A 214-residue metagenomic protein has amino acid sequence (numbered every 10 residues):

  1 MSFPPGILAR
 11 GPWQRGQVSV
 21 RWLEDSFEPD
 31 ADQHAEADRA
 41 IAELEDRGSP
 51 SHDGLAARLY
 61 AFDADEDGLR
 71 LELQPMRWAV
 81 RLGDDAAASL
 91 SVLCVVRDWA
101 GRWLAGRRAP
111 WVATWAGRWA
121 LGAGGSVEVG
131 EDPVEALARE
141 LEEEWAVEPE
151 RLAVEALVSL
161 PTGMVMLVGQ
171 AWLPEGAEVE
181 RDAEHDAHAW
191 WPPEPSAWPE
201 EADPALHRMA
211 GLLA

Functional and structural regions predicted by a protein language model:
M1-W119, G125-E135, R139, V147-A177 (+1 more regions): N-terminal leader/linker segments that precede catalytic domains of diphosphate-processing enzymes
V179-L212: NUDIX/MutT-family hydrolases
